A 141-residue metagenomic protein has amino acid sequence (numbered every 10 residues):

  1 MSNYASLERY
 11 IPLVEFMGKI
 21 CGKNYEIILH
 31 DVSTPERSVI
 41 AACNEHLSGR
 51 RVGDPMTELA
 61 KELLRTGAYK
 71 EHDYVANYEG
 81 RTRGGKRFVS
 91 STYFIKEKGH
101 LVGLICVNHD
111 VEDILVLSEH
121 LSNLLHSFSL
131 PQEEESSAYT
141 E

Functional and structural regions predicted by a protein language model:
M1-I11, E15-I20, G103, H109-E141: Juxtadomain coupling helices with adjacent low-complexity linkers
M1-Y4, M56-A60, E97-K98: Short, structured coil/loop segments at alpha-helix boundaries
G18-A76, R81-R83: Structured interaction and signal-relay segments at domain junctions
I40-N44, S90, P131: Short amphipathic alpha-helical patches
L63-L124: Sensory/regulatory domains in signal-transduction proteins
